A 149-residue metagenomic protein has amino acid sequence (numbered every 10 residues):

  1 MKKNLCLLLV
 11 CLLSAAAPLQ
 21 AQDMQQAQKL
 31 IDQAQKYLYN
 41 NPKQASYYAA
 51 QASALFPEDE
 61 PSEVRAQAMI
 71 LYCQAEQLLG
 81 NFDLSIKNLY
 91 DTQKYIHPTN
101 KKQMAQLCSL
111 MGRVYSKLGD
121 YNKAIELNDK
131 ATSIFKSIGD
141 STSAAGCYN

Functional and structural regions predicted by a protein language model:
M1-N4: Positively charged n-region of N-terminal signal peptides that target proteins for export
C6-L7, C108: Short amphipathic alpha-helical "recognition" segments used for binding
L7-A16: Bacterial N-terminal signal peptides
Q20-N149: A "functional boundary" signal
